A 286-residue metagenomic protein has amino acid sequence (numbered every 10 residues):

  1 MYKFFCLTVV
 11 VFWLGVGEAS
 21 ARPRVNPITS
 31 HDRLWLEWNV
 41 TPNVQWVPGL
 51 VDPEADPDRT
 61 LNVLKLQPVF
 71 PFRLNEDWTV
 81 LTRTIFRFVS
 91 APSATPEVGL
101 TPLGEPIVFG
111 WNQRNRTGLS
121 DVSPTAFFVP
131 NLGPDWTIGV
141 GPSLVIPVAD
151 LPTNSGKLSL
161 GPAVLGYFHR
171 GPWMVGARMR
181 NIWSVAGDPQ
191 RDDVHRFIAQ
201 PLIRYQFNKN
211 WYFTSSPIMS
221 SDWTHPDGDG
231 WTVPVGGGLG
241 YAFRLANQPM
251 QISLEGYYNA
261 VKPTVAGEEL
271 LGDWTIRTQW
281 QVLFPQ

Functional and structural regions predicted by a protein language model:
M1-I28, Q286: Cleavable N-terminal export/targeting peptides
A21-Q286: Transmembrane beta-barrel domains of Gram-negative outer membranes and organellar outer membranes
